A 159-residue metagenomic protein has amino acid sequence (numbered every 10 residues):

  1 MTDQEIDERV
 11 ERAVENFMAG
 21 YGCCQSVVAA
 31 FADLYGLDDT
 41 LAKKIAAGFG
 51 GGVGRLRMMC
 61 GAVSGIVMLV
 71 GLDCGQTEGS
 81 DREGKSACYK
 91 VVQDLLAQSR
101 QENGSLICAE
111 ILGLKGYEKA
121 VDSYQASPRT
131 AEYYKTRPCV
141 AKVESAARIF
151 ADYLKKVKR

Functional and structural regions predicted by a protein language model:
M1-M18: Polybasic, low-complexity association/targeting segments
M1-Q4, A30-G48, E118-S123: Acidic-glycine-rich active-site phosphate/pyrophosphate-binding loop
E15-A19, S26-L37: Long, hydrophobic N-terminal alpha-helical segment
C23, C60, C108: Short cysteine clusters
A29-D33, L69-V70, S80-R159: Amphipathic alpha-helical interface segments
F49-L56: Transmembrane alpha-helix interface/packing and boundary motifs in multi-pass membrane proteins, characterized by
M59-G65: Membrane-inserting effector segments that mediate pore formation, membrane fusion, or transient membrane insertion
G65-G75: DPxDG-like acidic metal-binding loop motif
